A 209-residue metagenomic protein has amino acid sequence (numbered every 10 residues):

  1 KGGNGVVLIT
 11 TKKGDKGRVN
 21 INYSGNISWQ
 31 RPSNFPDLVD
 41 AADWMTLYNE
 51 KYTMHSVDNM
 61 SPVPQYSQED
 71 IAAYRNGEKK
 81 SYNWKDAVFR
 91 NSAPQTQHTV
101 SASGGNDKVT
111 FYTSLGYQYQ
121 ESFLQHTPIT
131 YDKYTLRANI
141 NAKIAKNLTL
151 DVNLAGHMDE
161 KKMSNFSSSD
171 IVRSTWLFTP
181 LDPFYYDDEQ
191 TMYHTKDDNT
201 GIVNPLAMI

Functional and structural regions predicted by a protein language model:
K1-N22, Q95-Q97, T110, G116: A beta-strand signature from Gram-negative outer-membrane beta-barrel systems, especially the internal plug domain
N4, Q95-T99, Y131-R137: Transmembrane beta-barrel architecture of outer-membrane proteins
T11, Y23, V100-N106, A138-A142: Residues on the lipid-exposed face of transmembrane beta-strands in outer-membrane beta-barrel proteins
K16-S81, S122-Y131, T135-I209: Surface-exposed loop/interface segments of Gram-negative outer-membrane beta-barrel transport/assembly proteins
N76-S103, D188: Outer-membrane beta-barrel transmembrane domain signature of Gram-negative proteins, especially the mid-to-C-terminal
R90-D107, G116, A155, M208-I209: Outer-membrane beta-barrel transmembrane strands
Q118-Q120: Ligand-site clamp/hinge motif
